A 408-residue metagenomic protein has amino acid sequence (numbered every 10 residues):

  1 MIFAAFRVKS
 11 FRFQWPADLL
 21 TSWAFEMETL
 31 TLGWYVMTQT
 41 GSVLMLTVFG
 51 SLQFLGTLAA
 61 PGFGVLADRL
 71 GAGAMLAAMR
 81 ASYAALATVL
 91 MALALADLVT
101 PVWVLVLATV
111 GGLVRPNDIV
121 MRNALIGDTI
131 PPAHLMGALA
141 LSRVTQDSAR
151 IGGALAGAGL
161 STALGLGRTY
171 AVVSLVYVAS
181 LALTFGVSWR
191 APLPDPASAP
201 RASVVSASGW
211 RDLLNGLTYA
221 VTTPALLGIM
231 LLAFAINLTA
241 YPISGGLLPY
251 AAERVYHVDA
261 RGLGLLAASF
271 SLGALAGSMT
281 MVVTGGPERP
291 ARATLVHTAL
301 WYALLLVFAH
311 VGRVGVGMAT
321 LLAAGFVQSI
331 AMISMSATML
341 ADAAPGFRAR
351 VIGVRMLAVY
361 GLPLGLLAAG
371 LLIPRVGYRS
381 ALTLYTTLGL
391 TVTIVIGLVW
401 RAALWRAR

Functional and structural regions predicted by a protein language model:
M1-L55, T218-F270: Helix-loop boundary and gating motifs at the non-cytosolic
F3-K9, W23, A94-L98, V204-V205 (+3 more regions): Helix-boundary and loop/linker segments of multi-pass membrane transporters
S10, T100-V104, A225, I229 (+2 more regions): Residue-level signature of transmembrane alpha-helical entry/exit and packing/kink sites in multi-pass membrane
F13-T29, L52-V65, A74-L86, W103-T162 (+4 more regions): Substrate-agnostic recognition of the 12-TM MFS/MFS-like secondary transporter fold
G33-T40, M91-A96, G152-V172, R254-V255 (+1 more regions): Transmembrane alpha-helix termini and helix-breaking/packing motifs in multi-pass membrane transporters
T47, L58-F63, R69, G73-A85 (+5 more regions): C-terminal transmembrane bundle of multi-pass solute transporters/carriers
P101-G112, G137-P196, A268, L272 (+1 more regions): Hydrophobic alpha-helical transmembrane segments
F185-N215, R408: Flexible cytoplasmic inter-helical loops of multi-pass small-molecule transporters
